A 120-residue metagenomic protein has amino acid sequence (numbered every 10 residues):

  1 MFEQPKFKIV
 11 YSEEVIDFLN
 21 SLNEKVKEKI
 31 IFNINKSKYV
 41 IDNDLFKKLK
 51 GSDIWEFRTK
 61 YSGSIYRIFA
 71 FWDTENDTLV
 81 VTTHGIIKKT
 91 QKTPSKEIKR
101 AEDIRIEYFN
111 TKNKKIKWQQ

Functional and structural regions predicted by a protein language model:
M1-I65, T74-V80, K88-Q120: Basic, Lys/Arg-enriched alpha-helical interface segments
T83: ATP-dependent carboxylate-activation loops
